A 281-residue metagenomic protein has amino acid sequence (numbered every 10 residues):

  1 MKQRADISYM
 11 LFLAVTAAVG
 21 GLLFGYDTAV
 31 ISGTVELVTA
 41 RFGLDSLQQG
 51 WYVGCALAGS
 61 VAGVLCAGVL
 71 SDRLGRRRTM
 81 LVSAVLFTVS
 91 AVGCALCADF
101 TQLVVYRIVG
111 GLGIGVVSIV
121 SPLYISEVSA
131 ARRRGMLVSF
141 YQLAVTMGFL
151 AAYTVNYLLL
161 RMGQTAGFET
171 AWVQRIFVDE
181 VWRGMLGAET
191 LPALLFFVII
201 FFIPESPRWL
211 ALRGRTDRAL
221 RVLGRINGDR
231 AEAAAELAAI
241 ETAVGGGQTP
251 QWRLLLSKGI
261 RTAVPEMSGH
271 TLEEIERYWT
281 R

Functional and structural regions predicted by a protein language model:
M1-R281: Transmembrane-helix signature of 12-pass secondary carriers
